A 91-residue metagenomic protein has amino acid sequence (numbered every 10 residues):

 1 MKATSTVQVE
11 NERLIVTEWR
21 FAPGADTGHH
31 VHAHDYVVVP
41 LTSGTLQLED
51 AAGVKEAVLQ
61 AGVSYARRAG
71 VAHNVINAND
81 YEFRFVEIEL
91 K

Functional and structural regions predicted by a protein language model:
M1-H29, A33: N-terminal first-folded block
W19, T27-H32, L48-E49, E56-V58 (+1 more regions): Short histidine-centered beta-strand/loop micro-motifs that create catalytic or ligand/metal-coordination sites
P23, T42, A61-G62: Short, flexible surface segments
G24-T27, S64-Y65, A69-N74: Histidine-centered metal-chelating micro-motifs
V31-Q47: Short, conserved beta-strand element in jelly-roll/cupin
V37-P40, S64, V86: Active-site scaffold segments
A52-G70: Short acidic-glycine-tyrosine-enriched beta hairpin
A69-K91: Ligand-binding loop in jelly-roll beta-barrel domains
